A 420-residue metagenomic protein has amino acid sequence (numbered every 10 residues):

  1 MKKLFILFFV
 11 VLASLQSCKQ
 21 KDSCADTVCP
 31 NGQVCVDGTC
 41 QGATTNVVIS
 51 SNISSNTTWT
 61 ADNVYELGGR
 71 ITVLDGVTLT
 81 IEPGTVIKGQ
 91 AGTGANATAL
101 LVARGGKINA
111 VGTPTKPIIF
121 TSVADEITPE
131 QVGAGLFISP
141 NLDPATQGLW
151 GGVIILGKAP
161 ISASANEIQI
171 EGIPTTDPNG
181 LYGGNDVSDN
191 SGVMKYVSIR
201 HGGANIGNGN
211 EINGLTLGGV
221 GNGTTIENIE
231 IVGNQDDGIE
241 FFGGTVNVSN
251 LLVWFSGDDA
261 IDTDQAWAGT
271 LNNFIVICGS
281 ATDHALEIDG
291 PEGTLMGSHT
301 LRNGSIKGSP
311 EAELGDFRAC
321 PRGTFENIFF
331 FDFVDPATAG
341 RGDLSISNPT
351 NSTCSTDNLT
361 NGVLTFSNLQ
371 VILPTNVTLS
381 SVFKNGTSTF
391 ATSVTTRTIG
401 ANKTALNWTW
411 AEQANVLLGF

Functional and structural regions predicted by a protein language model:
L4-F5, K21-S23, G315: Residue-level detector of intrinsically disordered/flexible regions characterized by low predicted structural confidence
L4-L12: Sec-dependent N-terminal signal peptides
F8, S17-Q20, N166-G172: Intrinsically disordered, low-complexity serine/threonine-rich segments
V11-V47: Bacterial Sec-dependent N-terminal signal peptides
T45-T80, Q90-G105, G112-T113, P117-D236 (+2 more regions): Extracellular beta-rich repeat passengers
I87: Active/ligand-binding-proximal structured segments within catalytic/core domains that scaffold catalytic residues
